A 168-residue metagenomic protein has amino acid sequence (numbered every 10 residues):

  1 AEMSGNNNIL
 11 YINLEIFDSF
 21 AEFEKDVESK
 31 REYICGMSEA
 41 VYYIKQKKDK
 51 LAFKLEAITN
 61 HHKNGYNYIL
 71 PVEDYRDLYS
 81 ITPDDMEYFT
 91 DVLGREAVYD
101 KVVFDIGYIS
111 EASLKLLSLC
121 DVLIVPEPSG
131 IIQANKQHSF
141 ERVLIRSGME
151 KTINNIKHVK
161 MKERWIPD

Functional and structural regions predicted by a protein language model:
E2, K25-V41, L78-Y88, H158-P167: Charged, low-complexity, helix/coiled-coil-prone segments
E2-N8, R95-D100: Secondary-structure boundary elements
S4-N67: Phosphate-binding loop that captures ATP/GTP phosphates
Y11-N13, Y68-L70, V125, K160: Structural signal for conserved beta-strand scaffold positions within catalytic alpha/beta enzyme cores
I16-D18, E73-R76, G130-I131, R164-P167: Conserved nucleotide-binding/hydrolysis micro-motifs of P-loop NTPases
K47-K63, Y68-I106: Cytosolic-facing regulatory segments adjacent to core modules
D85-D168: Conserved catalytic-core segment of NTP-binding enzymes
